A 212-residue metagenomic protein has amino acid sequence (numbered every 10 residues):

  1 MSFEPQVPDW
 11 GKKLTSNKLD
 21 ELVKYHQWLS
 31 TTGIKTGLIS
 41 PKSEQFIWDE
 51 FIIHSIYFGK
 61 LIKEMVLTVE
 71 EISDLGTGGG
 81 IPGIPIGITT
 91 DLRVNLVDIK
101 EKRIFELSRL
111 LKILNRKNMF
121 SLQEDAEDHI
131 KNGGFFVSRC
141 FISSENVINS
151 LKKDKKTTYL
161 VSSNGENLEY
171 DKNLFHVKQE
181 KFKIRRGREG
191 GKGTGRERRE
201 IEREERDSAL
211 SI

Functional and structural regions predicted by a protein language model:
S2-L67, K102-K117, T194: Class I SAM-dependent transferase core
L29, I86, V177: Residue-level signal for inorganic ion chemistry
I56, I84, N149: Active-site phosphate/pyrophosphate- and oxyanion-stabilizing loops and adjacent acidic/basic residues in soluble
K63, G87, L151-K152: N-terminal cationic-hydrophobic initiation segments that often serve targeting/anchoring roles
M65-T68, H129-K131: Glycine-rich phosphate-binding loop signature in dinucleotide/nucleotide-binding domains
L67-G78: Conserved class I S-adenosyl-L-methionine
G79-D91: Conserved SAM-binding loop of SAM-dependent methyltransferases across substrates and taxa, primarily the Class I
R93-N95, I99-I212: S-adenosylmethionine
